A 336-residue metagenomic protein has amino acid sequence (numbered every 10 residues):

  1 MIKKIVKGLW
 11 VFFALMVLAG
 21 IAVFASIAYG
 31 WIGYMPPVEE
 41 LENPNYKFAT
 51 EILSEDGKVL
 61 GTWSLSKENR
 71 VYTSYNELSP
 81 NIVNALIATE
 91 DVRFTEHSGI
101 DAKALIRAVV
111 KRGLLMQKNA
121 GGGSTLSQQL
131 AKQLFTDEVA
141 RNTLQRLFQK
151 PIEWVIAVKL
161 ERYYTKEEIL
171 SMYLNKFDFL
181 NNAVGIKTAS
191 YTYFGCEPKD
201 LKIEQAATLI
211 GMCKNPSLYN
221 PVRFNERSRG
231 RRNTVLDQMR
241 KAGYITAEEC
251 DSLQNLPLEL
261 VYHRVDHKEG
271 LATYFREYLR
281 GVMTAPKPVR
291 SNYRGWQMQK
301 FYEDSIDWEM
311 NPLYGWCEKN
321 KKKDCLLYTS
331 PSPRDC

Functional and structural regions predicted by a protein language model:
M1-L53, G113: N-terminal type II signal-anchor transmembrane helix that functions as the membrane-insertion/stop-transfer segment
P37-V38, S217, L258, K287 (+1 more regions): Hydrophobic residues in alpha-helical membrane-spanning segments
K47-A49, L53-T246, S252, K268-G270 (+3 more regions): Peptidoglycan glycan-strand catalytic modules in the bacterial/periplasmic cell-wall system
G230, E259-R264: Flexible, low-complexity junctional segments that flank or bridge functional domains
C250-V261: Terminal amphipathic helices with adjacent charged low-complexity linkers/tails
Y328-C336: Single conserved hydrophobic/aromatic residue that forms the stacking wall/gate of nucleotide- or nucleobase-binding
